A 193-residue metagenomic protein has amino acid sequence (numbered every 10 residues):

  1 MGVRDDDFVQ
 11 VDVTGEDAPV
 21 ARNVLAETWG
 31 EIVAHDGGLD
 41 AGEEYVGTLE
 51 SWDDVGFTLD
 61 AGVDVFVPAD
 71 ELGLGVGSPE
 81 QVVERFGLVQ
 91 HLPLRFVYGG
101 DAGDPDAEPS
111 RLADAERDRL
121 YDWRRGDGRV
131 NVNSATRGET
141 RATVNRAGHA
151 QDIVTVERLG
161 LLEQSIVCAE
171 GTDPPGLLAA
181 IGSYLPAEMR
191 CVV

Functional and structural regions predicted by a protein language model:
M1-L25, D53, F86-V193: OB-fold/S1-family RNA-binding modules
A21-A41, V83-R85: Short boundary/loop segments of OB/S1/cold-shock single-stranded nucleic-acid-binding domains
E27-E31, V67, G77, A150 (+1 more regions): Generic alpha-helical propensity signal that fires on short helical segments and nearby coil/disordered stretches
A34, D64-G87: Beta-strand/loop nucleic-acid-binding surfaces
L39-E44, V76-G99: Short nucleic-acid-contacting surface segments enriched for D/E, G, S/T with interspersed K/R
E44-V46, D64-F66, D106: Well-ordered beta-strand positions in beta-sheet-rich domains
L49-S51: A residue-level detector for short acidic-glycine micro-motifs
D54-L59: Short aromatic-glycine-enriched beta-strand elements
